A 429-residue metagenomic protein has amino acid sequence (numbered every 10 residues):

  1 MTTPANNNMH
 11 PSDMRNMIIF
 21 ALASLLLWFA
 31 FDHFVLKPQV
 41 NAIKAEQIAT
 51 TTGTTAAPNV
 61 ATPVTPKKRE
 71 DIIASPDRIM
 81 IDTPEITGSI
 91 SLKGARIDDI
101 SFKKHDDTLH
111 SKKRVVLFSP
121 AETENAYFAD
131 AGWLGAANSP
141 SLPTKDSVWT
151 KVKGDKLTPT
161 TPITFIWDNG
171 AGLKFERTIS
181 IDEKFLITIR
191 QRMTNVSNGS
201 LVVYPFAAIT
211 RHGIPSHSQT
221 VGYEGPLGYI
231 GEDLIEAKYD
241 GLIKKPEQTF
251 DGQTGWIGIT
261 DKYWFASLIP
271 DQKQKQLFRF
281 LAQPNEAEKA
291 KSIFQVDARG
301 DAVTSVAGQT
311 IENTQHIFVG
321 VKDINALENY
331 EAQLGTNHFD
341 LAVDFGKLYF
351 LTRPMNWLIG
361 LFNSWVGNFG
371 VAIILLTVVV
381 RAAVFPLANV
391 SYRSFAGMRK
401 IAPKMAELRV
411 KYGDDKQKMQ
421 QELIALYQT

Functional and structural regions predicted by a protein language model:
M1-M14, L173, G308, A382-T429: Membrane-interface amphipathic helices and adjacent TM-edge segments
M1-P58, N169: Subset of Sec-pathway N-terminal targeting signals
L27-F31, V35, I359-F362, V379 (+2 more regions): Alpha-helical membrane-inserting segments
G53-I79: Short, Gly/Pro- and small/polar-rich lid/capping loops
R78, D82-H338: Soluble non-transmembrane domains of integral membrane proteins
T314-F369: Secretory/organelle targeting and membrane-embedding segments
G367-A372, V380, V384: Active-site-adjacent "gating/activation" loops or surface patches in catalytic cores
